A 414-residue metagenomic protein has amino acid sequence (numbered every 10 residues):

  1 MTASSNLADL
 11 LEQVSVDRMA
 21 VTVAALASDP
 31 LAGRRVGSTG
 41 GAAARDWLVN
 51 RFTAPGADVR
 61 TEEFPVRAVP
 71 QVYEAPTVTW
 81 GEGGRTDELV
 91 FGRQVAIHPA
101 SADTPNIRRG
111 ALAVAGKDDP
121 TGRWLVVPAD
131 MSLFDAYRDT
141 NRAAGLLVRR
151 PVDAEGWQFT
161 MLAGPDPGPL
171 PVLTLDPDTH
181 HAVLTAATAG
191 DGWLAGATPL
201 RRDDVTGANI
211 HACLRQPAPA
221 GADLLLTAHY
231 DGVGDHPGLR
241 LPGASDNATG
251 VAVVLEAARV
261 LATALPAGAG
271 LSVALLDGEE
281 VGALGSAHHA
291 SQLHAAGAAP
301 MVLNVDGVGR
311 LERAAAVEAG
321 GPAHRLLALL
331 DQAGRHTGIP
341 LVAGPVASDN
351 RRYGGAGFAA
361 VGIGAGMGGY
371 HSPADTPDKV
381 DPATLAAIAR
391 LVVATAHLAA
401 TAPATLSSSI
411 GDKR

Functional and structural regions predicted by a protein language model:
A3-T39, P55, R60-E63, A154-P169 (+3 more regions): N-terminal capping segment at the start of a domain
S5-Q13, P30-T39, A54, A102 (+8 more regions): Second-shell loop/turn segments in exported
L10, V21, D29-W124: Noncatalytic luminal/extracellular "stalk/propeptide" segments of secretory-pathway proteins
S15, R85-P171, T337-G338: Extracellular/luminal Protease-associated
R18-V21, A25, A43, W47-N50 (+10 more regions): Extracytoplasmic/secreted proteins, especially bacterial periplasmic and envelope-associated proteins
H98-L112, F159-G243, R259, T263 (+1 more regions): Soluble metallo-hydrolase cores and metallopeptidase-like ectodomains found primarily in the secretory/periplasmic
P165, R310-R414: Active-site-adjacent substrate-binding region of metalloamidase/peptidase-like peptide-processing proteins
T206-N209, G232-L326: Acidic/histidine-rich catalytic neighborhood of metal-dependent amide-processing enzymes
